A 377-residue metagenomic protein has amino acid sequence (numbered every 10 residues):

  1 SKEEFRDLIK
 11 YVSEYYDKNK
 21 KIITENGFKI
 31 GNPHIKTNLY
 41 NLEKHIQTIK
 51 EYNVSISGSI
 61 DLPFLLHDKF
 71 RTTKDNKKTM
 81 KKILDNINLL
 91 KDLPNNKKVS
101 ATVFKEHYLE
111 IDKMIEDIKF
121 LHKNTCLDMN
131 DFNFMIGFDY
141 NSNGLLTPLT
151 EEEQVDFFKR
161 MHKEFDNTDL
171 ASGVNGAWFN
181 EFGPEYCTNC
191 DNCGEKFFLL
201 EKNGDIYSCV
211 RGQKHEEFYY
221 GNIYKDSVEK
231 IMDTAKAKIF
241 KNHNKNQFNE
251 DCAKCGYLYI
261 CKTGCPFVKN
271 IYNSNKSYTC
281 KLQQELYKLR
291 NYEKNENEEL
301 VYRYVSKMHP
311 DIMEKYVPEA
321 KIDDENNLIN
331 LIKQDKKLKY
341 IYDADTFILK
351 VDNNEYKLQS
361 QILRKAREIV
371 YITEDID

Functional and structural regions predicted by a protein language model:
S1-K69, T73-K82, A101-E116: Canonical radical SAM enzyme core domain
S57, F197-L199, K339: Short, surface-exposed charged micro-motifs
L65-C193, L199-N203, E216-Y219: Radical SAM enzyme [4Fe-4S]-AdoMet core and its adjacent flexible, acidic and glycine-rich loops/tails across
C190-C193, L331-Q334, I341-Y342: Short solvent-exposed loop/turn micro-motifs enriched in small/polar/acidic residues
C209-V210, Q359: Short linear motifs in exposed loops
Q213-K337: Flexible mid-to-C-terminal extensions adjoining Fe-S/redox cofactors in radical SAM and related proteins
K315-I322, F347-D377: Long, charge-rich, low-complexity alpha-helical segments
